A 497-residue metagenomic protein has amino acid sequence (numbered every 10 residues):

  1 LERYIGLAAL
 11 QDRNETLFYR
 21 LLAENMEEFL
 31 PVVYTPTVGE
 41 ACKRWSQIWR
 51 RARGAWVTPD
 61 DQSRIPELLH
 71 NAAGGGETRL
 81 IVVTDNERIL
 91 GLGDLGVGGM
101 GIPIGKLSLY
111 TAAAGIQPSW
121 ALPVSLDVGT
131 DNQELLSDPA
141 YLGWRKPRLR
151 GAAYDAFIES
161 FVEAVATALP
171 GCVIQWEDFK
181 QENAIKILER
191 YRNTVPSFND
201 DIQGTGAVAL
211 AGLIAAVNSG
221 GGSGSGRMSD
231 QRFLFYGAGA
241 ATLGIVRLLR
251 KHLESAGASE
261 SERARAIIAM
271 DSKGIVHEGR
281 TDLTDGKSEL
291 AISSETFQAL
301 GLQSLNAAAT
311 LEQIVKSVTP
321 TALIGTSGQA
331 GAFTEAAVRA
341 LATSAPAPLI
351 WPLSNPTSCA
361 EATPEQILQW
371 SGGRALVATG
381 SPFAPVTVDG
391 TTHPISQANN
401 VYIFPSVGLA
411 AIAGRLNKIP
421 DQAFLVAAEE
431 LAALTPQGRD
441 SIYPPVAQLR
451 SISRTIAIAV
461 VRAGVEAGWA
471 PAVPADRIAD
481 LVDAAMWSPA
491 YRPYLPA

Functional and structural regions predicted by a protein language model:
L1-S197, A463, A470, P489-A497: N-terminal ligand-binding/catalytic initiation module
E15, Y34, V38, C42 (+17 more regions): Generic structural signal for well-ordered, non-membrane alpha-helical segments in soluble metabolic enzymes
W45-W49, R53, A73, Y110-P118 (+17 more regions): Structural signal for hydrophobic packing residues in well-ordered secondary-structure cores of soluble enzyme domains
L68-L69, G91-I102, Q133-A140, A184-R190 (+7 more regions): Short acidic, glycine/serine/threonine-rich loops at helix termini
V83-D85, L92, D127, E177 (+8 more regions): Generic beta-strand/beta-sheet core signal
T194, N199-A322, P471, A497: Glycine-rich phosphate/diphosphate-binding loop of Rossmann-like nucleotide-binding domains
D200-D201, V217-G224, P348, P352-A475 (+2 more regions): Adenosine-phosphate binding glycine-rich loop
A307-G373, F383, R415: Long hydrophobic segments that form regular secondary structure
